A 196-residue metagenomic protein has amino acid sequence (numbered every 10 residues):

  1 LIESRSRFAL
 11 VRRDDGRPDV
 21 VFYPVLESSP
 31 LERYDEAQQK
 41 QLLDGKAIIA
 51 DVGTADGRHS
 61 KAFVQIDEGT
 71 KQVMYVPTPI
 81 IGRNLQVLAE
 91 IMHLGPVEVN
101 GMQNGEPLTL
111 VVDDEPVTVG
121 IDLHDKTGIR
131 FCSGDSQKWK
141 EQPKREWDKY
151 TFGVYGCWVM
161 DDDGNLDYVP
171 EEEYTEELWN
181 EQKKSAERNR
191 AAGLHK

Functional and structural regions predicted by a protein language model:
L1, L43-D51: Short, hydrophobic/aromatic-rich segments at coil-to-beta transitions
L1-R12, E181, R188: N-terminal intrinsically disordered, low-complexity leader regions that act as secretion/targeting or assembly/binding
R5-R7, G16-A37, Q72-V76: Beta-strand-dominated lipid-handling architectures at cellular/organellar boundaries
S6-F8, K46-I48, A62-V64, V119: One face of beta-strands
L10-D14, I66-E68: Short, low-complexity Ser/Thr-rich regulatory SLiMs
L10-V11, Q38-Q41, D51-D56, E98-N100: Tandem-repeat/low-complexity and Cys-motif detector
F22-V25, T54-K196: A eukaryote-biased signal for long
L31-E32, Q41, I66, I81: Intrinsic-disorder-associated interaction segments
